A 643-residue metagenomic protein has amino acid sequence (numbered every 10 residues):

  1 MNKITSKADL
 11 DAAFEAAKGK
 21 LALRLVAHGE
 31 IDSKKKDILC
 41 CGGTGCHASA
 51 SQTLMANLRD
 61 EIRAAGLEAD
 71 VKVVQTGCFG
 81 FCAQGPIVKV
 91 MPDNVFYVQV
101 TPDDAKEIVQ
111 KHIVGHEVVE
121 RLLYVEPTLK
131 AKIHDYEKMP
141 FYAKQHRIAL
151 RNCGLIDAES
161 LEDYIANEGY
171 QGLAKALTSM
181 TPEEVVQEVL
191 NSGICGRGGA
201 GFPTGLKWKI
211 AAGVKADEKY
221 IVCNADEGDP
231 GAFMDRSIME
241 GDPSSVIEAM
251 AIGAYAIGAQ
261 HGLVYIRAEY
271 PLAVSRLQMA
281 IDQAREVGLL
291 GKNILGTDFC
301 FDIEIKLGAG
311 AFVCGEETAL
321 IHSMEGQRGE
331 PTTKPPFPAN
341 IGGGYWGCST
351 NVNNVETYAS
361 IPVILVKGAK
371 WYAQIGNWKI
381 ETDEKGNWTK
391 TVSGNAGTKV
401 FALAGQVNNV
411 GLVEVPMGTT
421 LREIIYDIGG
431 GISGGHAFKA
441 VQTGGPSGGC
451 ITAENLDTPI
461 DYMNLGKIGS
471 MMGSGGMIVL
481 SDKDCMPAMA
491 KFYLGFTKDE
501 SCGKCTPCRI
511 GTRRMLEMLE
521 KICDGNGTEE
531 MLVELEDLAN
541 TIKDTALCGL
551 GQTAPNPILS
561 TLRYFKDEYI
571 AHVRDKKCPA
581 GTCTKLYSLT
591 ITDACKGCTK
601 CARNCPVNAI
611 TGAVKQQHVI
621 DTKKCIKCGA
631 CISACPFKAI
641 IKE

Functional and structural regions predicted by a protein language model:
T5-K36, S51-Q75, P92-Y124, G172-V189 (+9 more regions): Ferredoxin-type iron-sulfur electron-transfer modules in oxidoreductases and energy-metabolism complexes
C40-G42, I156-Q171, C223-D235, N340-G344 (+3 more regions): Gly-rich Lys/Arg/Thr-decorated short loops/hinges at beta-loop-alpha junctions or inter-strand turns that position
G43-A50, V189-A211, G310-H322, R328 (+2 more regions): Conserved phosphate/anionic-ligand binding catalytic regions in large, soluble enzymes, centered on
Q84-V88, P507-R513, K600-V619, A630-E643: Iron-sulfur cluster-binding cysteine motifs and their immediate structural context in ferredoxin-like electron-transfer
L123-N191, Y345-V366, T382-E384: Flexible inter-domain linker/hinge segments
K144-Q145, V274-M417, G429: Hydrophobic alpha-helical positions that pack around
A249-A251, G418-S433: Short amphipathic, charge-patterned alpha-helical segments
G397-N409, L421, P579-A630: C-terminal accessory/binding modules appended to enzymatic or scaffolding proteins
